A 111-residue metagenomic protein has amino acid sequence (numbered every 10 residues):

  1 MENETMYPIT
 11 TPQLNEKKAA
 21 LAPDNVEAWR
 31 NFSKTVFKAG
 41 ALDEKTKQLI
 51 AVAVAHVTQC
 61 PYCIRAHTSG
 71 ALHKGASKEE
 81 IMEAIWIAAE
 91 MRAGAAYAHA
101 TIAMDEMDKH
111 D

Functional and structural regions predicted by a protein language model:
M1-T46, A98-D111: Acidic, glycine/proline-rich low-complexity segments that act as flexible tails and inter-domain linkers
V26-E27, R65-E80, M104: Iron-sulfur (Fe-S) cluster-binding segments and ferredoxin-like electron-carrier domains, especially [2Fe-2S]
S33-K34, A51, T68-L72, W86: Amphipathic alpha-helical segments within well-ordered protein domains
K47-A55, A84-E90: Alpha-helical scaffold segments that form or flank carboxylate-/histidine-based iron centers
I50, V54-A66: Short, thiol/selenol-centered motifs that function as redox-active sites or metal-ligating centers
Y62-R65, S69, A93-Y97: Charged/polar positions within long, soluble alpha-helices
M82-E106: C-terminal structural segments of small proteins and small subunits
